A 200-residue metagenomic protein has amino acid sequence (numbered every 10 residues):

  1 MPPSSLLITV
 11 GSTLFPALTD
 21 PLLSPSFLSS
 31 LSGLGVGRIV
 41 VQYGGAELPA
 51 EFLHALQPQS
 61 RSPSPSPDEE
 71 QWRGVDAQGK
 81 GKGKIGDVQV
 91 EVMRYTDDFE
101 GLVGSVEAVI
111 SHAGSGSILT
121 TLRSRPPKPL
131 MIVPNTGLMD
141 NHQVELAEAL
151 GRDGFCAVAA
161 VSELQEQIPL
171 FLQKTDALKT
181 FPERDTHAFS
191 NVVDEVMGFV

Functional and structural regions predicted by a protein language model:
P2-S105: Donor-nucleotide binding loops and adjacent catalytic segments primarily of GT-B fold Leloir glycosyltransferases
L14, G116-S117, K179: Glycine-rich nucleotide phosphate-binding loop and flanking beta-alpha elements of Rossmann-like dinucleotide-binding
P16, D20, L119-T120, E148: Alpha-helical elements of the RecA-like P-loop NTPase motor core of helicases
E91-R94, C156-Q167: Short acidic-hydrophobic, aromatic-tinged amphipathic segments that line or gate anion-handling sites
F99-M139: A donor-sugar binding/catalytic signature common to diverse glycosyltransferases and related nucleotide-sugar
L102-S105, E166-F171: CheY-like receiver
S124-V161: Catalytic binding pocket for nucleotide-activated donors in carbohydrate/polymer assembly enzymes
F171-V200: C-terminal amphipathic helix plus adjacent low-complexity, charged tail appended to glycosyltransferase catalytic
